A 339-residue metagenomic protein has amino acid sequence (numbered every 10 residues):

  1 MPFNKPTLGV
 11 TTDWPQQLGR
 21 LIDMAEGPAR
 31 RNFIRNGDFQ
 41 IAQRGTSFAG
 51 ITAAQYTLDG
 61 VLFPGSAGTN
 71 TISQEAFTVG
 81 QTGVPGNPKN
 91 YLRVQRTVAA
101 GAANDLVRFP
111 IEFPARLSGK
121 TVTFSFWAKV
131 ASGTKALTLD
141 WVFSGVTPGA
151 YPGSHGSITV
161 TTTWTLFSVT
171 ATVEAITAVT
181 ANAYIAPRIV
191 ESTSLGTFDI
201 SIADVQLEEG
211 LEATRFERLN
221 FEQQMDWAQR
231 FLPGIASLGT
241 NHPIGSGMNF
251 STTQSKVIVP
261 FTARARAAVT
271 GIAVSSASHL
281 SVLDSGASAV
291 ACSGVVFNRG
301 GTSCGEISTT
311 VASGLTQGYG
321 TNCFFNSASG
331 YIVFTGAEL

Functional and structural regions predicted by a protein language model:
P2-P15: C-terminal trimerization/auto-chaperone modules of long, extracellular attachment fibers and adhesins
T12-L339: Extracellular and organelle-lumenal recognition/adhesion modules and their flexible linkers in secreted
